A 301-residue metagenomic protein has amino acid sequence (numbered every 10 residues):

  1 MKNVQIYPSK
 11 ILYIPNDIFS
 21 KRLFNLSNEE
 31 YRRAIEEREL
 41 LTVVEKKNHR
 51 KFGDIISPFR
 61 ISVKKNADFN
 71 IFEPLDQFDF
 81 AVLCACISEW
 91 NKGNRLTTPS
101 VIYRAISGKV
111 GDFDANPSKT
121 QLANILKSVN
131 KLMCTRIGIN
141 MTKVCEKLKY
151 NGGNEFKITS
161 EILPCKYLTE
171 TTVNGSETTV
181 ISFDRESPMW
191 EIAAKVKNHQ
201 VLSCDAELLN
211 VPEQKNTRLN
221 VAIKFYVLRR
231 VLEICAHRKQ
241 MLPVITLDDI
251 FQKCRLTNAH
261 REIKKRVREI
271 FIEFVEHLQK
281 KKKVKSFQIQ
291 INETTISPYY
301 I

Functional and structural regions predicted by a protein language model:
M1-I301: Charged, alpha-helix-forming regions
